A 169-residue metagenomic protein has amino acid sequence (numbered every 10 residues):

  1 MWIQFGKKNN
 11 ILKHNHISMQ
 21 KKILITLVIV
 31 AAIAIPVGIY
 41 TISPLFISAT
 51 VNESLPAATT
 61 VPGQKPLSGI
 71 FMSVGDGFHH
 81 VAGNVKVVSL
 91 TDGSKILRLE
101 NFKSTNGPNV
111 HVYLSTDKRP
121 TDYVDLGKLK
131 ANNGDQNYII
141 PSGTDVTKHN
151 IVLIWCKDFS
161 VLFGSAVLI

Functional and structural regions predicted by a protein language model:
M1-K21: N-terminal Lys/Arg-rich, disordered targeting/topogenic segments
T26-Y40: Hydrophobic membrane-insertion alpha-helices, especially the h-region of bacterial N-terminal signal peptides
T41-T91: Transition segment at domain starts
L99-E100, D135-G143: Exposed aromatic-hydrophobic patches
H111-Y113: Beta-strand signatures of extracellular beta-sandwich domains
R119-L126: Surface-exposed loop/edge segments in extracytoplasmic proteins
K128-G134: Short proline/glycine- and polar residue-rich coil/turn motifs
P141-V167: Short, exposed beta-strand-loop hairpins at the edges of beta-sheets in extracellular/periplasmic proteins
